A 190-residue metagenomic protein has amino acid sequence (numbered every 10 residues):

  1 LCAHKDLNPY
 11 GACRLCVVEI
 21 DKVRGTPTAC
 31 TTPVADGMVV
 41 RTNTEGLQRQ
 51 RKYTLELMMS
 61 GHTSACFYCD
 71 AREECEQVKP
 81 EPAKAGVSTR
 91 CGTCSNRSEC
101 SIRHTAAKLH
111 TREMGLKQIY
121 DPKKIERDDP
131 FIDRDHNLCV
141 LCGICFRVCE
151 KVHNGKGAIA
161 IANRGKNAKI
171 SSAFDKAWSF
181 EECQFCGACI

Functional and structural regions predicted by a protein language model:
L1-C186, I190: Ferredoxin-type iron-sulfur electron-transfer modules and their immediate structural context
